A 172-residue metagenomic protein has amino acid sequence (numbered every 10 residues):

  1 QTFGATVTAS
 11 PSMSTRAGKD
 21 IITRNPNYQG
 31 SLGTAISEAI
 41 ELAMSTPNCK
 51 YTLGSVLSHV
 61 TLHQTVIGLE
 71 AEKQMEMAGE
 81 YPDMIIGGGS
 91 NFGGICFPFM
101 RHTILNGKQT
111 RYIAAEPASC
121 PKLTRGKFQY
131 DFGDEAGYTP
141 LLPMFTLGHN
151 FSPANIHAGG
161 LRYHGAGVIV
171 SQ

Functional and structural regions predicted by a protein language model:
Q1, A71, I86-G89, Y112 (+1 more regions): Buried hydrophobic positions in well-ordered alpha/beta secondary-structure cores of metabolic enzymes
Q1, I86-F97, K122-T124: Short glycine/serine/threonine-rich phosphate/pyrophosphate-binding segments that cradle anionic phosphate groups
T2, G68-E70, C96-I104, F128-D131: Short, solvent-exposed amphipathic alpha-helical segments in soluble enzyme and RNA/protein-processing domains
V7-T8, S12-H59, R101-L105, Q109 (+1 more regions): Active-site/ligand-binding loops adjacent to catalytic centers
A35-E38, I67, N91: Internal, well-ordered alpha-helical segments in soluble enzyme and binding-protein domains
V56-E76: Glycine-rich oxoanion-binding loops at beta->alpha junctions
M77-M84: Short helix-loop-beta connector
